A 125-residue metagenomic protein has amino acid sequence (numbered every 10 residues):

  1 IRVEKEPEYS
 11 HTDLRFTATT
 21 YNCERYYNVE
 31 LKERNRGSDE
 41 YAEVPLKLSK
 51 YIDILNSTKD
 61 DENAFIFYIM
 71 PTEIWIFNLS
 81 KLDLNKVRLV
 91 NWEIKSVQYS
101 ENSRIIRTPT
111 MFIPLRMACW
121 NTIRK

Functional and structural regions predicted by a protein language model:
I1-T20: A short acidic/basic microdomain associated with nuclease active sites
E8, K32-R34, P71: An acidic- and aromatic-residue-enriched active-site/binding cleft used to recognize and process polar
Y9-H11, E24-N28, K59-D61: Short connector loops at helix/strand junctions that flank enzyme active sites, especially segments positioning acidic
T12, D60-E62, V90, E101: Intrinsic-disorder/low-complexity regions
L14-G37: Conserved catalytic cores of phosphodiester-cleaving nucleases, focusing on short active-site segments
T17-C23, M70-K125: Non-catalytic C-terminal interaction segments of nucleic acid-processing enzymes
R34-T58: Mg2+/Mn2+-dependent nuclease catalytic core
I66: Anionic-ligand binding patches
